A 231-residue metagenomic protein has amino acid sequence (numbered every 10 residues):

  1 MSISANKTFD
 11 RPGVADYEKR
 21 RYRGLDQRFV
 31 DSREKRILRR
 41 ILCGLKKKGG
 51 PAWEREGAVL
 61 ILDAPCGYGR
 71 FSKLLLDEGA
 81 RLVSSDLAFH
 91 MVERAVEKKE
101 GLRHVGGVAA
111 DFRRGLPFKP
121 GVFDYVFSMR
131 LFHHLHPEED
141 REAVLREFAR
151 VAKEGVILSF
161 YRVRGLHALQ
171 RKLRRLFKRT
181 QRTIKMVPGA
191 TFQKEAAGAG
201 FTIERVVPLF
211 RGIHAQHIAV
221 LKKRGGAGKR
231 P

Functional and structural regions predicted by a protein language model:
M1-G49: Conserved class I S-adenosyl-L-methionine
L62, Y68-R114: Class I SAM-dependent methyltransferase SAM/SAH-binding core
G115-P120: Short conserved loop adjoining the S-adenosyl-L-methionine
F127: A conserved beta-strand element that flanks and buttresses the S-adenosyl-L-methionine
E142-E154: A short glycine-rich, Lys/Arg-flanked "PGG" loop and its adjoining helix->strand segment in the class I
E154-Y161: Conserved beta-strand signature within the Rossmann-like core of class I S-adenosyl-L-methionine
G165-R182: Short, glycine-/aromatic-enriched active-site segment of Class I SAM-dependent methyltransferases
T183-A199: Short alpha-helix
